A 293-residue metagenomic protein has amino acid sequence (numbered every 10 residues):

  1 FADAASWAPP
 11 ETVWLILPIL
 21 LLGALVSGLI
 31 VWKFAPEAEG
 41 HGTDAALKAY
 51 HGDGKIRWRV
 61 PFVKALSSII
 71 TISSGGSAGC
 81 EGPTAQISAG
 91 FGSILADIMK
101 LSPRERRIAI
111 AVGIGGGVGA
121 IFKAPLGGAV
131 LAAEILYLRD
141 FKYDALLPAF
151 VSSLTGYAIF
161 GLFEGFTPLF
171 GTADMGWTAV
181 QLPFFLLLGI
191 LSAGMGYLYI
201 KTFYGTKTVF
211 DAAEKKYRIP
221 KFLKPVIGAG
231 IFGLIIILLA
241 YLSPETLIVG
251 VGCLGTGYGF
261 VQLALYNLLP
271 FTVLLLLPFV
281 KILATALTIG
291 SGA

Functional and structural regions predicted by a protein language model:
F1-A293: Alpha-helical transmembrane segments and immediately membrane-proximal extracytoplasmic
